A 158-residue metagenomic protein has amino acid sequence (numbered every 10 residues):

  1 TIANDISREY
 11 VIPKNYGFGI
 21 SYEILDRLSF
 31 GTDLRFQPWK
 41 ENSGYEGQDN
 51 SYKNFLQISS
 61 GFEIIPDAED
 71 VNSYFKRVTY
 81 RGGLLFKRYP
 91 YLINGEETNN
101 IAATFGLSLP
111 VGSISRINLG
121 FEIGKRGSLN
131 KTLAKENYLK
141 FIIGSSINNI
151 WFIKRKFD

Functional and structural regions predicted by a protein language model:
T1-D158: Outer-membrane beta-barrel porins/channels
